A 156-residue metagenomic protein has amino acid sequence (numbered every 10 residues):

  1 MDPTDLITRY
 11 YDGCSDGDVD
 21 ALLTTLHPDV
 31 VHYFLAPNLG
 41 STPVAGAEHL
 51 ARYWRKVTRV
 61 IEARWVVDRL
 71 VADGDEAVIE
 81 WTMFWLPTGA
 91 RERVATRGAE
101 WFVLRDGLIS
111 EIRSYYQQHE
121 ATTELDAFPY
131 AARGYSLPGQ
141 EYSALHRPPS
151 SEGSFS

Functional and structural regions predicted by a protein language model:
M1-T25: Short acidic-aromatic low-complexity motifs
D2, R55-S156: A beta-strand edge to alpha-helix "cap/lid" segment located at domain peripheries
P3-T8, L26, A47, A51 (+1 more regions): Generic alpha-helical hydrophobic packing signal
D5-C14, A36-L39, K56-T58, A144-R147: Short, mixed-charge, low-aromatic patches
Y10-G13, Y33, R64, W85: Alpha-helix C-capping/helix-to-loop hinge sites
D20-A21, T25-G74: A solvent-exposed, acidic/Ser-Thr-rich amphipathic alpha-helical stretch
